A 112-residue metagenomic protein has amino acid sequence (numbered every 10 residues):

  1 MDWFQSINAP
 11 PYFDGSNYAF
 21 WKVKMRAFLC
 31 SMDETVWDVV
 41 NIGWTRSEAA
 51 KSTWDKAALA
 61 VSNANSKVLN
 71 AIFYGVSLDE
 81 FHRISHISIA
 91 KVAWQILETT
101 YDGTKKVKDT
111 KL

Functional and structural regions predicted by a protein language model:
M1-L112: N-terminal Lys/Arg-enriched interaction segments
